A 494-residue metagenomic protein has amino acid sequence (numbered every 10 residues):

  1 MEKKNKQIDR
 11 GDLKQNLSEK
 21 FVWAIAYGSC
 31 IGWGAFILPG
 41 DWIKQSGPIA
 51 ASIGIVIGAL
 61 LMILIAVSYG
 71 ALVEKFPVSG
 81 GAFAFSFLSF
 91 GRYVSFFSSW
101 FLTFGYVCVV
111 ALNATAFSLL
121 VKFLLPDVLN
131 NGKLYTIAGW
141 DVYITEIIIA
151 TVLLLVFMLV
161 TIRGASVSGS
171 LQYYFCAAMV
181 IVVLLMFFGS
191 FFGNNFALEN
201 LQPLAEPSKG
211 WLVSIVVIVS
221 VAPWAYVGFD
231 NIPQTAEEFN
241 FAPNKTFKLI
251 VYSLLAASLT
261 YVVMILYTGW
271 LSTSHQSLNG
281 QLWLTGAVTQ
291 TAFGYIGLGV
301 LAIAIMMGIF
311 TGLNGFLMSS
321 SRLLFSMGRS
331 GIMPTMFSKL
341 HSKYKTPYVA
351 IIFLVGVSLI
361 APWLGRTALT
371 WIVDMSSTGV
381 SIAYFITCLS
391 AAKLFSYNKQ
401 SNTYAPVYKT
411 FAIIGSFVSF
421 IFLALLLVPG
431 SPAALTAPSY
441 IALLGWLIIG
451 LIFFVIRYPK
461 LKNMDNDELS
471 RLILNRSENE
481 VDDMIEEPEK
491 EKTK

Functional and structural regions predicted by a protein language model:
M1-G40, K44-I49, M62-V67, S79 (+2 more regions): Membrane-interface "cap" regions at the ends of multi-pass membrane proteins
I8-L13, S52, V128-T145, Y173-L298 (+1 more regions): Helix-loop-helix junctions that connect adjacent transmembrane segments in multi-pass membrane transporters
D41-G47, A51, A116, L125 (+7 more regions): Transmembrane helix-loop boundary segments of multi-pass membrane transporters
D41-K44, I63-L154, L159, M306-S326 (+1 more regions): Hydrophobic transmembrane alpha-helices that form the core helical bundles of multi-pass secondary transporters
A84-S86, G91, F123-V128, A205 (+3 more regions): TM-loop-TM module centered on a large, flexible mid-protein loop between adjacent transmembrane helices in multi-pass
F87, A114-T145, V182, A236-A242 (+3 more regions): Helix-loop-helix connectors at the membrane interface of multi-pass transporters/channels
T145-F196, K209-L212, I250-L255, V373-I386 (+3 more regions): Membrane-interface loop-to-helix entry segments
M336-K345, Y384-Y440: C-terminal membrane-solvent junction of multi-pass transporters and transport-like membrane proteins
